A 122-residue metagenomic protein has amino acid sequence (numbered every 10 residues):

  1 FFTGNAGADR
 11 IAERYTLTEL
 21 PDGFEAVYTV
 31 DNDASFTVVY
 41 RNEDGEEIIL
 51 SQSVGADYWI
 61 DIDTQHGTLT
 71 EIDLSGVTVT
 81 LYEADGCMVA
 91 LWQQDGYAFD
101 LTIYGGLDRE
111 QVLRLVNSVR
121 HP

Functional and structural regions predicted by a protein language model:
F1-V89, Q93-A98: Short, solvent-exposed recognition patches
D95-P122: Surface-exposed amphipathic alpha-helical segments
